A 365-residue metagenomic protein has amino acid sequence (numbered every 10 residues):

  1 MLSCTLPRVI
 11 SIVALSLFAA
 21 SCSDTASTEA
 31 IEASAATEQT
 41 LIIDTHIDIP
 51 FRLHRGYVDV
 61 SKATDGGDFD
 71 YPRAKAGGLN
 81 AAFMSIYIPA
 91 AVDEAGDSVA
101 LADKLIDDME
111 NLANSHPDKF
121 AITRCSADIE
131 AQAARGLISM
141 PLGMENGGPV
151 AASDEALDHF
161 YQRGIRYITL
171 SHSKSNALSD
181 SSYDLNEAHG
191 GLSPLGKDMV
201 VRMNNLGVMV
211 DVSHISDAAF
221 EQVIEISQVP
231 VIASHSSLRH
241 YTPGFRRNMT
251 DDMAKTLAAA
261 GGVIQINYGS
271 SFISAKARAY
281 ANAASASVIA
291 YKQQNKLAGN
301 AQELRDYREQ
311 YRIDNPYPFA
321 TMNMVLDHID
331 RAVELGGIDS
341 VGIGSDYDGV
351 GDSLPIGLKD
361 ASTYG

Functional and structural regions predicted by a protein language model:
M1-I10: Bacterial N-terminal signal peptides that target proteins for export
V9-A20: Bacterial N-terminal signal peptides
C22-H189, R239, P243-G365: N-terminal hydrophobic targeting/anchoring segments and the immediately downstream early-domain regions of hydrolases
S153-L157, A219-V229: Distinct, well-ordered alpha-helical segments
A188-N204, V223-A233: Alpha-helix-loop-beta-strand connector modules within alpha/beta enzyme cores
V201-V212, S216-Q222, M253-A259, R331: Substrate-binding cleft of carbohydrate-active enzyme catalytic domains
